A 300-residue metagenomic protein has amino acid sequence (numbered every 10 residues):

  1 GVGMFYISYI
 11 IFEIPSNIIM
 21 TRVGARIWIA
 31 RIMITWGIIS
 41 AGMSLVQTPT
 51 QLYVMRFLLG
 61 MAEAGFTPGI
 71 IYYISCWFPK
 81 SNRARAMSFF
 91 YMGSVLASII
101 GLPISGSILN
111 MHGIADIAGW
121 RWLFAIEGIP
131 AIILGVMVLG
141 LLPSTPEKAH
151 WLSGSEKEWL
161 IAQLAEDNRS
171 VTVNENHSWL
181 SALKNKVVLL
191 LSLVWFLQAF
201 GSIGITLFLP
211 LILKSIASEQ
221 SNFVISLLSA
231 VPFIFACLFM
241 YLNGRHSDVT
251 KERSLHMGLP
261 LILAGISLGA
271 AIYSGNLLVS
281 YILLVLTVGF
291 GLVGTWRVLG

Functional and structural regions predicted by a protein language model:
I10-T50: Conserved MFS/SLC helix-loop-helix module at the cytosolic interface between two early adjacent transmembrane helices
T21-M33, D248-L261: Cytoplasmic membrane-interface "Motif A"-like loop-to-helix N-cap segments of 12-TM Major Facilitator Superfamily
G24, L45-Q51, A62, P79 (+2 more regions): Helix-breaking motifs and short loop linkers at transmembrane-helix boundaries and internal kinks in secondary membrane
T35, I39-G42, T50-L58, L278-L286: Paired small-residue
G65-F78, V293-G300: Intracellular juxtamembrane helix-capping segments at the cytosolic ends of symmetry-related transmembrane helices
A84-D116, G128-A131: Glycine-rich segments within core transmembrane alpha-helices of 12-TM secondary carriers
L180-G244, T295, L299: Extracytoplasmic gate region of multi-pass secondary transporters
K251-V298: C-terminal transmembrane helical hairpin of 12-TM major facilitator-type secondary transporters
